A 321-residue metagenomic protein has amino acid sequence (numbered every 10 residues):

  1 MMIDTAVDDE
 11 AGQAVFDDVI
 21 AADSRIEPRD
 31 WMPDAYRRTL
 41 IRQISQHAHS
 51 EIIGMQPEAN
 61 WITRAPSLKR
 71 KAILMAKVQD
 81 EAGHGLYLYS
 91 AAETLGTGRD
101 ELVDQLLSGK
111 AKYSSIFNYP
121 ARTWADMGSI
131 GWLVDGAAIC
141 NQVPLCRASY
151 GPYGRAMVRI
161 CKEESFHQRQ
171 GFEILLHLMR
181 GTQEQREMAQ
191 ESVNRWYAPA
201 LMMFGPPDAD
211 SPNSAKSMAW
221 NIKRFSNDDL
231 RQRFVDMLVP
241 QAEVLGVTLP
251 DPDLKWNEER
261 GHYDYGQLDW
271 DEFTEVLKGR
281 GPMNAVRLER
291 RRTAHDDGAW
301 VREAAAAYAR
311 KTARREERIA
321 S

Functional and structural regions predicted by a protein language model:
M1-Y36, L68, G298-S321: Extreme N-terminal leader/anchor segments
M2-Q13, K77-Q105, F172-L175: Conserved alpha-helical segments that form or flank metal/cofactor-binding pockets of metalloenzymes
R25-S45, Q105-G131, A148, G181-Q185 (+1 more regions): Acidic/His metal-coordination segments adjacent to aromatic residues that form catalytic metal sites in metalloenzymes
W31-Y36, G54-A76, A138-Y153: Helix-loop segments that flank and shape redox-cofactor active sites
Y36-H47, A65-H84, M127, P152-E164 (+1 more regions): Alpha-helical scaffold segments that form or flank carboxylate-/histidine-based iron centers
Y119-Q170: Internal, conserved structured core segments that host functional sites
A148-P199: Glycine- and acidic-residue-rich phosphate-binding/metal-coordinating active-site segment common to enzymes that handle
E187-S321: Extended, helix-rich structural scaffolds rather than catalytic motifs
